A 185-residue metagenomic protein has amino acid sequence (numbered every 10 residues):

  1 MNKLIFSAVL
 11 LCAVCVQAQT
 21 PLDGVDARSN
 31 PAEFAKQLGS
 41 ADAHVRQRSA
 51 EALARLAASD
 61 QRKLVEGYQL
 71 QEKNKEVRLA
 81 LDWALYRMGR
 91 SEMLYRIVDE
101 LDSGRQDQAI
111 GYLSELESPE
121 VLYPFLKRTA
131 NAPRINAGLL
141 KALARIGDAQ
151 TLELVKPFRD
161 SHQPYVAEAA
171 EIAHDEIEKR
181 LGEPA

Functional and structural regions predicted by a protein language model:
M1-L4: Positively charged n-region of N-terminal signal peptides that target proteins for export
L10-Q17: Hydrophobic h-region of N-terminal signal peptides that target proteins for export in Gram-negative bacteria
Q19-A27, K36-G39, H44-A58, G67 (+7 more regions): Structural detector for internal amphipathic alpha-helices that build alpha-solenoid repeat scaffolds
E33: Short acidic active-site motifs
E183-A185: Short, solvent-exposed mixed-charge patches
